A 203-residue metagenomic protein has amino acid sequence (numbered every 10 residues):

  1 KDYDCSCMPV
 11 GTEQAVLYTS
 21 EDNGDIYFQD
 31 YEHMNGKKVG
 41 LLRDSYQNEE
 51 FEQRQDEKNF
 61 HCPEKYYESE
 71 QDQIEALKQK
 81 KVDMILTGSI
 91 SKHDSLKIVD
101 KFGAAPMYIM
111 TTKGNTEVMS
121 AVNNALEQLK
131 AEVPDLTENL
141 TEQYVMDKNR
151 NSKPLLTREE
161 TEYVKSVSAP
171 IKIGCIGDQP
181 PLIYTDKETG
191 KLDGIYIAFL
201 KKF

Functional and structural regions predicted by a protein language model:
K1, L41-R43, Q47-N48, Q53-Q79 (+3 more regions): Extracytoplasmic small-molecule ligand-binding "clamshell" domains of the periplasmic binding protein/Venus flytrap
K1-H33, D44, L86-P106, T111-K113 (+4 more regions): Acidic, polar ligand-binding/catalytic clefts
D4, E159-E160: Short, P/G- and charge-enriched loop/turn segments at secondary-structure junctions
T12, M34, E57-H61, Q79 (+3 more regions): Short, well-ordered coil/turn elements that cap or connect secondary structure elements
E21-N48, E52, G103-E159, I197-K202: Extended ligand-binding regions for polar small-molecule ligands
S69, S95, N139-L140: Residue-level signal for alpha-helical context at structural boundaries
